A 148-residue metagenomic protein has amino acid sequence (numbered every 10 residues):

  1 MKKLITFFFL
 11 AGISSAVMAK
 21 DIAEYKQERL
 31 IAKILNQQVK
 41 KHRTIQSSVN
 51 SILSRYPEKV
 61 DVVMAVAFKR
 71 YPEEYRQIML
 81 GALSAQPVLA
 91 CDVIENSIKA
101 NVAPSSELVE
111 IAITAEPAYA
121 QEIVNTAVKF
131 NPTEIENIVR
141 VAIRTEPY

Functional and structural regions predicted by a protein language model:
L4-I13: Sec-dependent N-terminal signal peptides
S14-Y148: General marker for long, soluble alpha-helical cores
